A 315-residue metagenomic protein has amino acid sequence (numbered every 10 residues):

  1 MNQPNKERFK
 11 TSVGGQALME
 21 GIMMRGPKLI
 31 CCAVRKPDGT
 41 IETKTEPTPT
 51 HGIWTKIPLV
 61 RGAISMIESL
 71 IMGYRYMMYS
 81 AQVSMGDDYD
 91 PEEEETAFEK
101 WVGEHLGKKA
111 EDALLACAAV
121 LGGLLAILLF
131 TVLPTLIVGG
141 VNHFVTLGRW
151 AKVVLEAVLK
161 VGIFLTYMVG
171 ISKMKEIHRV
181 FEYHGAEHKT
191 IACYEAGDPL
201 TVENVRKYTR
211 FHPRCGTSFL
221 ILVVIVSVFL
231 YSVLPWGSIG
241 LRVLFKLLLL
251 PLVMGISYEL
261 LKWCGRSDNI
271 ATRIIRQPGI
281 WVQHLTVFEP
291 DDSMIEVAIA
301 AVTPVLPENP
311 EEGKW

Functional and structural regions predicted by a protein language model:
M1-E93: Divalent-cation
N2-V13, A17, E99-L136, G140-F144: Cytosolic-side membrane-entry/anchor segment at the start of a transmembrane helix
Q3-G14, L18, I22-M24, W150-S218 (+2 more regions): Polar-ligand-bearing catalytic/cofactor-coordination segments of membrane-embedded or membrane-tethered inner-membrane
G73, S80, F130, P134 (+7 more regions): Alpha-helical transmembrane segments of polytopic integral membrane proteins, especially the permease/helical cores
K100-K109, V138-L155, L234-L244, W263-R273 (+1 more regions): Membrane interface segments of multi-pass transport proteins and intramembrane proteases
A110-L128, Y208-V233: Transmembrane alpha-helical segments and their cytosolic interface motifs in multi-pass membrane proteins
E111, L115, A119, K152-K160 (+3 more regions): Residue-level signature of transmembrane alpha-helical entry/exit and packing/kink sites in multi-pass membrane
G122-L147, V223-F245, P251-M254, Y258: Juxtamembrane "helix exit" motif at the C-terminal ends of alpha-helical transmembrane segments in multi-pass membrane
